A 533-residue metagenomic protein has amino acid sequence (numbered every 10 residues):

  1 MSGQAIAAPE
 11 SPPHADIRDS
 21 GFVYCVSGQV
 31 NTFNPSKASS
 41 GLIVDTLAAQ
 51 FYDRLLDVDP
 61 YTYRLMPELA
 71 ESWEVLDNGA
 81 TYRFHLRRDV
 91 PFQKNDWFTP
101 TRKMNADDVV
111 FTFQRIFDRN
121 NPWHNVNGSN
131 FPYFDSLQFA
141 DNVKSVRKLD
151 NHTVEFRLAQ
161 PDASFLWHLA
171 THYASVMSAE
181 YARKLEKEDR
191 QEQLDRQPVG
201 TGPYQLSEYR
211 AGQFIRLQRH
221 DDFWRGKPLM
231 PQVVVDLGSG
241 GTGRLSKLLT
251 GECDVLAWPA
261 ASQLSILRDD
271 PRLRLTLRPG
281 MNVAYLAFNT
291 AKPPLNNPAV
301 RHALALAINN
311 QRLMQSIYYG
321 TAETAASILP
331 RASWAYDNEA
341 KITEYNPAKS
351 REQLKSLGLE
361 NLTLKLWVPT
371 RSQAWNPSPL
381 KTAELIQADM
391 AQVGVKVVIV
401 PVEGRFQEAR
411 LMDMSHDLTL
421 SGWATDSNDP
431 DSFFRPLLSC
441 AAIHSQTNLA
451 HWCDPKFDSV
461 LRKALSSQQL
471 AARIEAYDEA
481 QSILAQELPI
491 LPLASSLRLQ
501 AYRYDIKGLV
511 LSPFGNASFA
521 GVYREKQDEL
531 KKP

Functional and structural regions predicted by a protein language model:
A8, A15, A299, M314 (+3 more regions): Extracytoplasmic/peripheral linker and loop segments enriched in polar/acidic and small residues with frequent Thr/Pro
V23-N78, Q114, N121, V199-T201: N-terminal lobe/hinge region of extracytoplasmic solute-binding protein
G28-T46, L69, D96-P100, A163-S175 (+3 more regions): A structural "hinge/loop" feature
E71-W123, E155, K247, P294: Aromatic- and charge-enriched surface segment that lines or borders ligand/interaction sites
D108, F117-A182: Surface-exposed binding/hinge segments that line and control ligand-binding clefts or catalytic entry sites
D189-D195, H220-I266, A383: Ligand-site clamp/hinge motif
A211, K355-S427, L470, R498: Ligand/substrate-recognition segments at binding pockets and active sites
R216-R219, L295-A388, Q392, C453 (+2 more regions): Append "and occasionally in soluble cytosolic enzymes with long acidic Gly/Pro-rich linkers
